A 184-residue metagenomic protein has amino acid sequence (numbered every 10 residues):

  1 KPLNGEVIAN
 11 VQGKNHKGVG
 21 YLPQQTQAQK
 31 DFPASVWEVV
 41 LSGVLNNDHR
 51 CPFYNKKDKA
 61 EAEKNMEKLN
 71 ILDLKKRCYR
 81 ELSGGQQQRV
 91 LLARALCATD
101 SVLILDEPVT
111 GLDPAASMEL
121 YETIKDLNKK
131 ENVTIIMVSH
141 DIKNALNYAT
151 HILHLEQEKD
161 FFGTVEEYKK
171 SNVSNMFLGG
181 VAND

Functional and structural regions predicted by a protein language model:
P2-V19: Conserved ABC transporter NBD signature motif
K56-L74: Conserved ABC ATPase "signature" region
C78-L82, Q86: Conserved ABC ATPase signature
L103-D106: Catalytic Walker B motif of ABC-type/P-loop ATPase nucleotide-binding domains
P114-A116: Helix N-cap at the start of a conserved alpha-helix in ABC-type nucleotide-binding domains
S139-H140: H-loop/switch region of ABC-family ATPase nucleotide-binding domains
I152-V165: H-loop (His-switch) and adjacent beta-strand-loop-beta switch element of ABC-type ATPase nucleotide-binding domains
